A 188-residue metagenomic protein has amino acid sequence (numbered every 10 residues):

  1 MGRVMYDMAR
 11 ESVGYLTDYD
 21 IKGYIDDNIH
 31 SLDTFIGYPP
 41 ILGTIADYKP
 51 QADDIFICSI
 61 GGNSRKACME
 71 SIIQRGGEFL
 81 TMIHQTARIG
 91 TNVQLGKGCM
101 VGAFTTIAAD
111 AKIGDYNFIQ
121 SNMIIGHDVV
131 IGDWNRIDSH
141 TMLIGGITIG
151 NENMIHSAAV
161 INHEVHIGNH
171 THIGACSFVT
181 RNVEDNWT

Functional and structural regions predicted by a protein language model:
M1-A9: Glycine-rich adenosine-cofactor-binding loop
D7, E70, S177: Active-site phosphate/pyrophosphate- and oxyanion-stabilizing loops and adjacent acidic/basic residues in soluble
A9-V13, I72: Active-site catalytic pocket residues across diverse enzymes, especially alpha/beta-hydrolases
G14-T34: NAD(P)-binding Rossmann-fold cofactor-contacting core
K22, D54-I55, K97: Conserved acidic residues
I29-R88: Phosphate-bearing ligand-interacting subdomains that bind or position ATP/ADP/UDP/GDP/NAD(P) or nucleotide-linked
T81-T188: Structural signal for interior beta-strand "rungs" in well-ordered beta-sheet cores of soluble enzyme domains
